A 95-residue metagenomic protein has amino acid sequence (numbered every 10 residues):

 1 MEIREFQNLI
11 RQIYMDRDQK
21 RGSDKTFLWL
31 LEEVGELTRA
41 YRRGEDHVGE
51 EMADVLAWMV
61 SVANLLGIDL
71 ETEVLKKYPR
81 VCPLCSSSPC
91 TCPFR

Functional and structural regions predicted by a protein language model:
M1-M52, L56-R95: Flexible "arm" and connector segments at domain edges
